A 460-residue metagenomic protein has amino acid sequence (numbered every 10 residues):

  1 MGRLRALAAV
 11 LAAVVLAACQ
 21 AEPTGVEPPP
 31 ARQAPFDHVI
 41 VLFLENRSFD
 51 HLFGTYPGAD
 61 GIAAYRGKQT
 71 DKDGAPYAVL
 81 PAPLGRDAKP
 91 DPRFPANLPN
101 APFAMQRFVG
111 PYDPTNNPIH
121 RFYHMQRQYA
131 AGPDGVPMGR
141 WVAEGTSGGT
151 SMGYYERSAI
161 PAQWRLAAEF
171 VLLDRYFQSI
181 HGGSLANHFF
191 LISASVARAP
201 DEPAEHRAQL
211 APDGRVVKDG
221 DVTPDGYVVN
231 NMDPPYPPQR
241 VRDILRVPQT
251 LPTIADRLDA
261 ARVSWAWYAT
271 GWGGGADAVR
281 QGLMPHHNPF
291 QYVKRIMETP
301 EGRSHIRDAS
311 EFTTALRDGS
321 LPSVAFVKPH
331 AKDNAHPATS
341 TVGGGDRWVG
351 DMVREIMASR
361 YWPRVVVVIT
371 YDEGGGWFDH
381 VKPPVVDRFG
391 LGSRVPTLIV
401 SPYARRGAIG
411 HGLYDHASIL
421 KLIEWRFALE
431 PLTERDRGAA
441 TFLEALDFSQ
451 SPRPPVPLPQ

Functional and structural regions predicted by a protein language model:
M1-A8: Bacterial N-terminal signal peptides that target proteins for export
A8-A17: Bacterial N-terminal signal peptides
C19-Q460: N-terminal pro-sequences and low-complexity stem/linker regions of secreted or lumenal proteins
